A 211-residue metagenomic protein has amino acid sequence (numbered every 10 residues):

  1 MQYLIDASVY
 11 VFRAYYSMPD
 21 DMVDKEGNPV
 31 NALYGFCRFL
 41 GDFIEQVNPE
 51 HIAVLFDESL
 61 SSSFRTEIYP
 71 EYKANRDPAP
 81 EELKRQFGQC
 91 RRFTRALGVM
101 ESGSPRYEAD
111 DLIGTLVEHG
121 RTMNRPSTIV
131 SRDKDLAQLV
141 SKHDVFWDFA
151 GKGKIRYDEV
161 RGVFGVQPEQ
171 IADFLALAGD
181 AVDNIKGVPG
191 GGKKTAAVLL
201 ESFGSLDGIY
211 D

Functional and structural regions predicted by a protein language model:
M1-V130, K134-R156: Noncatalytic, basic helical substrate-engagement surface that gates or grips nucleic-acid strands
D20-V23, Y69, A74-D77, V160 (+3 more regions): Short capping/connector residues at structural and topological boundaries
S61-F64, S131, K152, V163 (+2 more regions): Short, functionally important structural connectors and interaction interfaces within domains
F93-L97, H119, V163, L177 (+2 more regions): Conserved, well-folded catalytic cores of nucleic-acid-processing and energy-transducing macromolecular machines
M100, V166-Q167: Short coil/loop linkers at secondary-structure junctions
S141, W147, I155-V166, A172-L175: Nucleic-acid-contacting surfaces of polymerase cores and analogous helical-repeat interfaces
Q167-Q170, F174-D211: Accessory alpha-helical DNA-binding modules that contact the DNA backbone or grooves
